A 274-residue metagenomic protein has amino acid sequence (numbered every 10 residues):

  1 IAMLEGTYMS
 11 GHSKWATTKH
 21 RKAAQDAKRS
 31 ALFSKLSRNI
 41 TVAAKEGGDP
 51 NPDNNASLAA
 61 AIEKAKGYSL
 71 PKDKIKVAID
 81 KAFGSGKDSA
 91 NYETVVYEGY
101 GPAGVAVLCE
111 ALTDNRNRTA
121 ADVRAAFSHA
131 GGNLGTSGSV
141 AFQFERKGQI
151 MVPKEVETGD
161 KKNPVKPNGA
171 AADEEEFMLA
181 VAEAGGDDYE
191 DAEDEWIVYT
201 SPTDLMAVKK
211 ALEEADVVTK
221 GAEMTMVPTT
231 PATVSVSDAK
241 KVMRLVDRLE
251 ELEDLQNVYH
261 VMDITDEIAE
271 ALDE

Functional and structural regions predicted by a protein language model:
G6-K161, H260, E274: N-terminal cationic and glycine-rich segments that engage phosphates or anionic surfaces
M151-E274: Positively charged, low-complexity, intrinsically disordered RNA-binding extensions
